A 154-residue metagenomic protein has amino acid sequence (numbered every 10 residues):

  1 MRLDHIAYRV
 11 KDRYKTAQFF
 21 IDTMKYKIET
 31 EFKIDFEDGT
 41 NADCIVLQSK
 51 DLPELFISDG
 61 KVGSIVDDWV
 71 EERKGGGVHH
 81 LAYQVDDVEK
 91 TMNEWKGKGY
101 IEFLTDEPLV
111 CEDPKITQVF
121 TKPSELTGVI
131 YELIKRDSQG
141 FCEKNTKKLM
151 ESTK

Functional and structural regions predicted by a protein language model:
M1-T30, T40-N41, I45-L104, E112-K154: Glyoxalase I/VOC metalloenzyme domain signal
K33-F36: Short glycine/proline-centered loop/turn elements that form peptide/ligand docking sites
P108: Polymerase palm active-site segment centered on the conserved acidic dipeptide of motif C
